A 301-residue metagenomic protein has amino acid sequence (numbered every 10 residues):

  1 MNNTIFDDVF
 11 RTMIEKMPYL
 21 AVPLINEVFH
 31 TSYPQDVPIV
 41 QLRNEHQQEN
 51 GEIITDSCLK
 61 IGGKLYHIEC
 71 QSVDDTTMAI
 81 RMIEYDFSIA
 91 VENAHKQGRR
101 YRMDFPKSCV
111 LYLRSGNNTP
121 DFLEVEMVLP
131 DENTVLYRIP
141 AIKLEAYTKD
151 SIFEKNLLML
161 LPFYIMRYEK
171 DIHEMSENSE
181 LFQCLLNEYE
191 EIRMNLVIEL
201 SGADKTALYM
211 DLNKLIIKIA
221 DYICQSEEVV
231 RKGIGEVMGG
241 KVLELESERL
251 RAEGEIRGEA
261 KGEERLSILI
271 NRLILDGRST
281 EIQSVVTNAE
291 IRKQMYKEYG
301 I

Functional and structural regions predicted by a protein language model:
M1-M159, A289-I301: Accessory alpha/beta interaction modules
K60-S72, I172-I301: Short, charged alpha-helical interaction segments and adjacent helix-coil junctions
D86, A90-N93, E169, A220 (+1 more regions): Short amphipathic alpha-helical signal-transduction/dimerization elements
F153-L181: Coupling/switch segment of ABC-type P-loop NTPase heads
